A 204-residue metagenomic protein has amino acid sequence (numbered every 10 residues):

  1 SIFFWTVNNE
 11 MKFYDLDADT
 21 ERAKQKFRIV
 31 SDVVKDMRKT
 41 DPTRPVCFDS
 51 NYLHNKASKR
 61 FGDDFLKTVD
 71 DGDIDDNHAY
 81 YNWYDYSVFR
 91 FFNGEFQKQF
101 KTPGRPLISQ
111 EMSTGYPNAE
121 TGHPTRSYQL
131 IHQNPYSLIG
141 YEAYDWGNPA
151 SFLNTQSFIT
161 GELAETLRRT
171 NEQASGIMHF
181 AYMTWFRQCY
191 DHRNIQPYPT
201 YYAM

Functional and structural regions predicted by a protein language model:
S1-T200: Substrate-binding/catalytic cleft of secreted carbohydrate-active enzymes, primarily glycoside hydrolases
A203-M204: Extracellular ectodomain signature
